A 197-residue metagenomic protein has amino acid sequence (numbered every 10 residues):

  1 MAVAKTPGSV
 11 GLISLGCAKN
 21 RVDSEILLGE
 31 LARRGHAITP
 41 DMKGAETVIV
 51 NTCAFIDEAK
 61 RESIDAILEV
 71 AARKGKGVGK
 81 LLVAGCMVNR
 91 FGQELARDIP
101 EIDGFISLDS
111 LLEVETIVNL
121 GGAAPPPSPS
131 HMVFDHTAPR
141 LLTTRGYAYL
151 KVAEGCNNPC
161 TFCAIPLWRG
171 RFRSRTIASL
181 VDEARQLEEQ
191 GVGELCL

Functional and structural regions predicted by a protein language model:
M1-C196: Proteins enriched for Cys/Gly/acidic motifs involved in redox and nucleic-acid/cofactor modification
